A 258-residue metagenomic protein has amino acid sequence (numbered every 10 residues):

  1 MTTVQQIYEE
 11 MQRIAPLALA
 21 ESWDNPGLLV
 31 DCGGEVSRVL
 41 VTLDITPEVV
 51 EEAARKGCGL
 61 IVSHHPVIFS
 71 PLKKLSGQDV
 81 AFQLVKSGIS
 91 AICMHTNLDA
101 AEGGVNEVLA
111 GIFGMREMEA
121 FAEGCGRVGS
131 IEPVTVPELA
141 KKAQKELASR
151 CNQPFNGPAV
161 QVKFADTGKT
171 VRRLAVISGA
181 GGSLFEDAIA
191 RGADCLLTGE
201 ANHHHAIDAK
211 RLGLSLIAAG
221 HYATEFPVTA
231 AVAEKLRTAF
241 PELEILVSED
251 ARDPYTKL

Functional and structural regions predicted by a protein language model:
M1-L258: Hydrophobic structural segments
